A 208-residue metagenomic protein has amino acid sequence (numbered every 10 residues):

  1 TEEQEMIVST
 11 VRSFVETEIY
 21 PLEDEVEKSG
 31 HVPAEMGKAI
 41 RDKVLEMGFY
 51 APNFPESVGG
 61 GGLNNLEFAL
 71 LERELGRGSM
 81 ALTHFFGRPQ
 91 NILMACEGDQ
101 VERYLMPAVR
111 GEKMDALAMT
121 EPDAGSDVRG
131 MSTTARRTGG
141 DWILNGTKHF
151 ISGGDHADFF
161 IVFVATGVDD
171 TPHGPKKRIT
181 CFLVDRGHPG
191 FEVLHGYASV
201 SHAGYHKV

Functional and structural regions predicted by a protein language model:
Q4, V15, G48, P55 (+7 more regions): Buried hydrophobic positions in well-ordered alpha/beta secondary-structure cores of metabolic enzymes
S9-Y20, V44-E46: N-terminal glycine-rich anion-binding loops that anchor highly charged ligand groups
Y20-H31: C-terminal helix-coil-helix/basic helical segment that borders enzyme active sites and/or dimer interfaces and provides
R41, L45-M114, S152-F159: Internal helix-loop-helix
C96, M114-R137: A gly/ser-rich beta-alpha-beta helix-loop segment of oxidoreductase catalytic cores
A108, D123-S126, F150-G153, P172-G174 (+1 more regions): Short Gly/Pro-enriched turn/cap motifs at secondary-structure boundaries
G130-S132, G187-V208: Flexible, small-/acidic-enriched active-site or ligand-binding loops
N145-E192: A short core secondary-structure module
